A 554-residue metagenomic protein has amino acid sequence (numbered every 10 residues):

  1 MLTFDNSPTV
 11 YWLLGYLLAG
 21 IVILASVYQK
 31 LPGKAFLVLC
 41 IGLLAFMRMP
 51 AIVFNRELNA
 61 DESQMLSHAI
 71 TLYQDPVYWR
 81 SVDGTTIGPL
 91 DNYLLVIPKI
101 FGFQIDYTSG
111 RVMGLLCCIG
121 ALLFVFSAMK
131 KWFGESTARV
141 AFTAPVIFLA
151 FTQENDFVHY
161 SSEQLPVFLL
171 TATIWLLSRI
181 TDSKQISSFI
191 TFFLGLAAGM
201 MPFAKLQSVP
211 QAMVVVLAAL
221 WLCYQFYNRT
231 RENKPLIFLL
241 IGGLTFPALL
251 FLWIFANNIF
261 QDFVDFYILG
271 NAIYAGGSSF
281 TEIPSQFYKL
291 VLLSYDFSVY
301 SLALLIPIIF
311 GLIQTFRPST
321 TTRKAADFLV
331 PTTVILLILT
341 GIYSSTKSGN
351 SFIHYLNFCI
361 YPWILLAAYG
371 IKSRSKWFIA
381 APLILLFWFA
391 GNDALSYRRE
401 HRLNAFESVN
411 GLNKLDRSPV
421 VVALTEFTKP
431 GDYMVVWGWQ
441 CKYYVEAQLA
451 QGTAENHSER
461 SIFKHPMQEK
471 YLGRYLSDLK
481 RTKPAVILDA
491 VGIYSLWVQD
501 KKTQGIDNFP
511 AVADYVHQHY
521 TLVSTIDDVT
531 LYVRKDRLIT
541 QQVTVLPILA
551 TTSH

Functional and structural regions predicted by a protein language model:
L18-Y28, L123, Y295-D327, I335-L339 (+1 more regions): Hydrophobic, aromatic-rich transmembrane alpha-helices and their immediate juxtamembrane boundary segments
F54-H68, Y78-I97, F101-T108, N258-I259 (+1 more regions): Extracytoplasmic catalytic/substrate-binding loops of multi-pass membrane glycan-assembly enzymes
T85, M213, L217, S301 (+3 more regions): Short periplasmic/luminal acceptor-recognition loop of GT-C membrane glycosyltransferases, typified by
V112-G134, I147, A172: Transmembrane-helix motifs of polytopic, lipid-linked glycan transferases
K131-F133, T171-F193, C223-Y227, A303 (+2 more regions): Membrane-interface transmembrane helices that cradle and orient dolichyl/undecaprenyl
S188-L206, A212-L217, T245, I338-T346: Membrane-interface alpha helices of multi-pass inner-membrane proteins
P210, I342-F378: Hydrophobic/aromatic-rich transmembrane helices and adjacent perimembrane loops
Q211-T245, Q314-T320, L365: Perimembrane helix-loop-helix junctions
